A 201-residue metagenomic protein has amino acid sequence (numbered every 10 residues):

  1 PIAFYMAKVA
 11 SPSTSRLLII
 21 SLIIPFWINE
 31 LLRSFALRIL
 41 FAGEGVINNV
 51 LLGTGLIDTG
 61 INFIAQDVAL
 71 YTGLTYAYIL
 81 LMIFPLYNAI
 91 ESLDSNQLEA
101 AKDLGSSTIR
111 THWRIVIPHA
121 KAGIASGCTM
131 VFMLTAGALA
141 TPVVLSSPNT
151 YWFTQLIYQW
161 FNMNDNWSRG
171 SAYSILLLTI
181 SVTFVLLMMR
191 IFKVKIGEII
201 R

Functional and structural regions predicted by a protein language model:
P1-E91, I115-L139, V144-S146, G170-R190: Membrane-water interface segments at the C-terminal ends of transmembrane alpha-helices in multi-pass inner-membrane
L93-Q97, I196-G197: Short glycine/proline-centered loop/turn elements that form peptide/ligand docking sites
A101: The alpha-helix within a helix-turn-helix
L104-S106, P118: Glycine/proline-centered hinge or cleavage motifs at structural transition points of membrane proteins
S107-H112: Interfacial "coupling" helices/loops that link adjacent transmembrane helices in transporter permeases
A140-D165: Glycine-rich helix-loop "coupling/hinge" segments at transmembrane-helix boundaries in multipass transporters
I191-R201: Short cytosolic juxtamembrane segments of multi-pass membrane proteins
